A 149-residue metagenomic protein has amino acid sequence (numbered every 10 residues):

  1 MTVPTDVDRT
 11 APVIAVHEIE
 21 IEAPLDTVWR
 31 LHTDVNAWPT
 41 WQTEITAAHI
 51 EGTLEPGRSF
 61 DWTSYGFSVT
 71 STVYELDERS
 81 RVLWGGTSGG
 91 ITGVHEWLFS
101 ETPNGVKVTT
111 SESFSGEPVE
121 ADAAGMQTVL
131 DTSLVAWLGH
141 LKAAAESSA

Functional and structural regions predicted by a protein language model:
M1-H49: Hydrophobic ligand-binding cavity/cleft-lining segments
D8-T10, T63-S64, G86-G89: Short Gly/Pro-enriched turn/cap motifs at secondary-structure boundaries
P12-E18, S59, S68, R81 (+2 more regions): Intrinsic-disorder/low-complexity, polar/charged segments enriched in Ser/Thr/Lys/Arg/Asp/Glu/Gln
V16, N36-V69, R79-R81: Short beta-edge strand/loop motif at the mouth of beta-sheet-based domains
H17-I19, V69-E75, G86, V94-E101: Hydrophobic/aromatic beta-strand elements that line small-molecule binding cavities or substrate pockets in beta-rich
E22-D26, Y74-R79, L98-K107, S148: A short, structured loop/turn motif at beta-sheet edges
V28-H32, W38, F60, V73 (+3 more regions): Hydrophobic pocket/interface hotspot
T87-A144: Beta-strand/loop substructures that line and gate deep hydrophobic ligand-binding cavities in soluble
